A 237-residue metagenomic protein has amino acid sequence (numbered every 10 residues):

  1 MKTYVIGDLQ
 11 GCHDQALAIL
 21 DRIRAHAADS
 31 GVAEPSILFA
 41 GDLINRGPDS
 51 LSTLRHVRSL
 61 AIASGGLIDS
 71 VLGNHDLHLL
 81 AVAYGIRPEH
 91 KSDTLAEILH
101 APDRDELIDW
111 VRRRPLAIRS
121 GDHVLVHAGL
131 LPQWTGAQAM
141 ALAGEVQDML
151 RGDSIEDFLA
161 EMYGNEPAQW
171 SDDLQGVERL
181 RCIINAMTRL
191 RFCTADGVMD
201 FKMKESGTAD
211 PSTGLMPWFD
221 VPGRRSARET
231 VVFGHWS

Functional and structural regions predicted by a protein language model:
M1-H56: N-terminal active-site segment of His-dependent metallophosphoesterases
V5, F39, R119-S120, S226: Generic beta-strand structural signal
I6-G7, I37-G41, S70-G73, V231-G234: Active-site neighborhood of phospho(di)ester-bond hydrolases with catalytic His/Asp-centered motifs
D8-C12, N74-H75, H127, H235: Histidine-centered divalent metal-coordination motifs
G47-L174: Active-site neighborhood of divalent metal-dependent phosphoester bond hydrolases
Q175-T208: Acidic, glycine-rich loop-and-strand cores that form catalytic or ligand-binding grooves in diverse globular domains
P211-P217: Intrinsic-disorder detector for long, low-complexity, phosphorylation-rich regulatory segments in eukaryotic complex
F219-S237: A conserved acidic, glycine/proline-rich C-terminal tail/linker
